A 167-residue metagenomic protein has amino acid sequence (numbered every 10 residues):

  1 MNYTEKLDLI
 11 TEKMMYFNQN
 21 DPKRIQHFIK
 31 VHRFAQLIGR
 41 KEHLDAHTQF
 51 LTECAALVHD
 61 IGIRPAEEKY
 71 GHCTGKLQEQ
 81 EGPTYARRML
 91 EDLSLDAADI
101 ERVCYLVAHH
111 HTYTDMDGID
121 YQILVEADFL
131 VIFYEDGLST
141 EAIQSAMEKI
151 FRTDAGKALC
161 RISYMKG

Functional and structural regions predicted by a protein language model:
M1-N2, Q19-I29, R33-D45, V58 (+2 more regions): Divalent metal-dependent phosphate-bond-processing catalytic cores, especially two-metal-ion Mg2+/Mn2+ enzymes that act
K6-K30, G62-H72: Active-site flanking loop/helix segments enriched in acidic
M14, N18, G39, P65-K69 (+3 more regions): Short amphipathic alpha-helical interaction patches enriched in hydrophobic/aromatic residues with interspersed Lys/Arg
V31-F34, K76-D92: An active-site-proximal "capping" alpha-helix that borders the catalytic cofactor pocket
Q49-G71, G82, C104-H111, D128: His-Asp-centered metal-binding catalytic motifs of divalent-metal-dependent phosphohydrolases/nucleases
M89-L93, E101-L106: Mid-chain, well-packed structural core segment of small domains
